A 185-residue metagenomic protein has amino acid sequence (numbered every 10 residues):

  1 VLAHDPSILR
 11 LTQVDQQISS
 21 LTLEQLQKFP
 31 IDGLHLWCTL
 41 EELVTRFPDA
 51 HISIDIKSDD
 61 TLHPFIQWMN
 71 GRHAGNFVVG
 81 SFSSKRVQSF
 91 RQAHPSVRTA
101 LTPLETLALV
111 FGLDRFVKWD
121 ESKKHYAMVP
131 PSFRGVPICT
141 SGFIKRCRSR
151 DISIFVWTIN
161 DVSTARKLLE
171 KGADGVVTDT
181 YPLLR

Functional and structural regions predicted by a protein language model:
V1-D49, L101-P103, L107-K123, V129-P137: An active-site metal/cofactor-coordinating segment within enzyme catalytic domains
L26, L43, I54, S83 (+5 more regions): Conserved, mostly hydrophobic/aromatic
D32-L40, V110-R185: C-terminal active-site rim and adjoining tail of enzyme catalytic domains
T39-L43, T61-W68, R86, F90 (+3 more regions): A general structural detector for well-ordered alpha-helical segments in enzyme core domains, enriched
F47-S58, L62: Active-site groove signature of glycoside hydrolases
H51-S53, N76-G80, S96-A100, K124-M128 (+2 more regions): Structural preference for beta-strand elements that scaffold enzyme active sites
D60-R72, V87-P95, E105-K118: Distinct, well-ordered alpha-helical segments
S81, P103-E105, V156-V162: Glycine-rich beta-to-alpha transition loops that act as phosphate-gripper elements at the mouths of alpha/beta enzyme
